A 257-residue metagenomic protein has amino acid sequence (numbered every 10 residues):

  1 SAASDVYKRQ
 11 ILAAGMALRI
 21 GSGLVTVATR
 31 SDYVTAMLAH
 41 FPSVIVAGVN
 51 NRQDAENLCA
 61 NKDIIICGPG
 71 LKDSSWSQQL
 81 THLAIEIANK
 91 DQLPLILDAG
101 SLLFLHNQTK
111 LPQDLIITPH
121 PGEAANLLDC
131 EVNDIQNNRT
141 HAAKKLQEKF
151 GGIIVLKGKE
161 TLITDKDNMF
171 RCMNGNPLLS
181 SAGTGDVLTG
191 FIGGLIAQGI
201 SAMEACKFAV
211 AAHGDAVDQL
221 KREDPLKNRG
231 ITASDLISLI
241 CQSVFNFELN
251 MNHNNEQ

Functional and structural regions predicted by a protein language model:
S1-P94, S101-I116, P121, A125-Q257: Small-residue (G/A/S/T)-rich helix-start motifs and N-terminal tracts that mark the onset
